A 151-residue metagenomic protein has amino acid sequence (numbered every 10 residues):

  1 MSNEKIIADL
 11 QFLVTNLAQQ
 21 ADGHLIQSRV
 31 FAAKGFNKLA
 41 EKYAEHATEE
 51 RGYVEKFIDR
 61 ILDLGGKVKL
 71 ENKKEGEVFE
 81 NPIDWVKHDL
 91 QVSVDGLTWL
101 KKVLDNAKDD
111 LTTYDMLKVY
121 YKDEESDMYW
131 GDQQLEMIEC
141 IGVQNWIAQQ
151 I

Functional and structural regions predicted by a protein language model:
M1-I151: Iron-associated oxidoreductase/ferritin-like identity signal
